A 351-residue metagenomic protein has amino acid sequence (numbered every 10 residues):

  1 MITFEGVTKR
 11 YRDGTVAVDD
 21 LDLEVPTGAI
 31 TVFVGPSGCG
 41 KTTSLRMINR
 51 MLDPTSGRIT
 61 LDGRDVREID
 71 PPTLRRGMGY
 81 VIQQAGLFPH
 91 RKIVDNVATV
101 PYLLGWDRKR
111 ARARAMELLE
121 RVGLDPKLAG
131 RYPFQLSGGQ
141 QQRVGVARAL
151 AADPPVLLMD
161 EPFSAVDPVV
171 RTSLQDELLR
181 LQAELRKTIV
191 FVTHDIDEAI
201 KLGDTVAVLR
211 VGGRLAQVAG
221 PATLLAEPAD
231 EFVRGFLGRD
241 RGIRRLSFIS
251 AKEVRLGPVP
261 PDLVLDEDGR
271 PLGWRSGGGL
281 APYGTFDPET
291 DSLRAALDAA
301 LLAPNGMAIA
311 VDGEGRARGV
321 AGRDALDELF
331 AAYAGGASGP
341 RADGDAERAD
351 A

Functional and structural regions predicted by a protein language model:
N49: Helix-to-loop junction immediately C-terminal to a conserved catalytic motif
D65-G79, L103, K109: ABC ATPase NBD coupling module
H90-A98: Short coil-to-helix segment of the ABC ATPase nucleotide-binding domain corresponding to the Q-loop/switch region
Y102, K109-K127: Conserved ABC ATPase "signature" region
F134, A152: Conserved signature/switch motifs of ABC ATPase nucleotide-binding domains
V146: Hydrophobic anchor residue at the start of the ABC signature
E253-R270, W274-S276, P282-E314, G319-A351: The conserved cystathionine-beta-synthase
